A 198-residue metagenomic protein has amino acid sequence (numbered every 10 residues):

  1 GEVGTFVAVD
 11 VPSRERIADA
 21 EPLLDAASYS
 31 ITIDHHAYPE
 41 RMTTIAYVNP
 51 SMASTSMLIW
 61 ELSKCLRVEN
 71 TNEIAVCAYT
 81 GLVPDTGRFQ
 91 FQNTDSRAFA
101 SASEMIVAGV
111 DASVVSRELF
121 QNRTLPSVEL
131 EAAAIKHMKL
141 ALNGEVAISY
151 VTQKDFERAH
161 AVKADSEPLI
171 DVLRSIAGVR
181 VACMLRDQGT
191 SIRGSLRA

Functional and structural regions predicted by a protein language model:
G1-A26: N-terminal small/polar loop signature for handling phosphorylated ligands or for N-terminal nucleophile
G1-V3, P84-A198: Hydrophobic helix-and-loop "lid/oligomerization" segment in the mid-to-C-terminal part of catalytic domains
V3, A27-S28, M42-I45, V179: Short, well-ordered alpha-helix to beta-strand connector turns
V7, Y29-I33, I45-V48, A147 (+1 more regions): Hydrophobic/aromatic beta-strand patches that form the interior of the parallel beta-sheet core in alpha/beta enzyme
V11-R14, H36-Y38, Q153-D155, Q188: Short glycine-rich anion-binding loops that position phosphate/pyrophosphate groups of nucleotides and phosphorylated
R16-A20, M42-T43, G194: Short glycine-/acidic-enriched loop or helix-start segments at secondary-structure transitions that form or flank
P22-D25, P39-E40, N70-N72, G81 (+2 more regions): Solvent-exposed alpha-helices and their adjacent loops that cap or buttress functional pockets in soluble metabolic
I33-S101: Short alpha-helices
